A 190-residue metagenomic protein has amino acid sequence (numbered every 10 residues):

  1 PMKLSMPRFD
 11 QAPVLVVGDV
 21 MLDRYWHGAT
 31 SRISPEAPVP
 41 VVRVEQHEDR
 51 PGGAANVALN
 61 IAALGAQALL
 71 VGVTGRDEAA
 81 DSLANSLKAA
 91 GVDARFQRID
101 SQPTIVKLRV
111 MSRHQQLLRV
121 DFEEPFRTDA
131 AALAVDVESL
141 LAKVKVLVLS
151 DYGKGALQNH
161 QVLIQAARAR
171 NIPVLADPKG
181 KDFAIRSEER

Functional and structural regions predicted by a protein language model:
P1-S31, R43-R190: Ribokinase/PfkB-type carbohydrate-kinase core domain
P35-V42: Peri-catalytic substrate-binding/gating loops that frame the active-site cleft of hydrolases
